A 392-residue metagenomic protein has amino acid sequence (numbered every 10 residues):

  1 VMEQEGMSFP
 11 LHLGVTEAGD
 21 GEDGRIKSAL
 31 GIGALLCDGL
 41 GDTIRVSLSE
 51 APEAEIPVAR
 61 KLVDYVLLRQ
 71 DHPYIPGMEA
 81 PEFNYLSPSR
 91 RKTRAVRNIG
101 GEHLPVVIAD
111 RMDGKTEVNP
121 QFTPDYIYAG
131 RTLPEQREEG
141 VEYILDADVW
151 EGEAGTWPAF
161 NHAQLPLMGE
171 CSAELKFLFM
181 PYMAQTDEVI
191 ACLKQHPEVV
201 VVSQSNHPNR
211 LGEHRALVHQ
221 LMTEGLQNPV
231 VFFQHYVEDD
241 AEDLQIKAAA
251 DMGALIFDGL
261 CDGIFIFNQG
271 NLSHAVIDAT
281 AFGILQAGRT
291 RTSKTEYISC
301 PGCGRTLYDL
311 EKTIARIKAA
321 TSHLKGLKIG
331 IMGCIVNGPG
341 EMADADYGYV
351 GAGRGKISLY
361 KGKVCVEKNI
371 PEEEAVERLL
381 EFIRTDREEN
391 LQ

Functional and structural regions predicted by a protein language model:
V1-I99, S172-F177, M183-L324, K328-I331: Catalytic alpha/beta core domains of metabolic enzymes, predominantly
R97-N98, V106-G212: Active-site beta->alpha loop and helix N-cap motifs at the rims of alpha/beta catalytic domains
M112-G114, R305, I335-N337: Short, internal active-site loops enriched in acidic
N119-P120, G355, Q392: Radical SAM enzyme core and accessory elements
C300-G302, I329-M332, V336-P339, Y347 (+1 more regions): Predominantly single-stranded RNA-binding modules in RNA-associated proteins
I335-E341, A345-C365: Nucleotide-binding motor/catalytic cores of P-loop/tubulin-like NTPases across gene-expression machines
R354-I357, V364-E388: Beta-strand/loop-dominated core regions that host nucleotide or nucleotide-derived cofactor-binding catalytic loops
